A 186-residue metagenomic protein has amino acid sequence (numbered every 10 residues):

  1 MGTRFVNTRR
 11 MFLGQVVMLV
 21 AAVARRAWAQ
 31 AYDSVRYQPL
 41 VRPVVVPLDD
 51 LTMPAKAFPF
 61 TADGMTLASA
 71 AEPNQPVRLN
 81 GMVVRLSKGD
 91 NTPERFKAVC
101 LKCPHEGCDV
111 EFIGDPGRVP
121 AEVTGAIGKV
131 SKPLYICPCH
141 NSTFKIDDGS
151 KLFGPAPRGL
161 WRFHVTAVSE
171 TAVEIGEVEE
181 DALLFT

Functional and structural regions predicted by a protein language model:
M1-V20: N-terminal secretory signal peptides and thylakoid transit peptides that target proteins across membranes
M18, D109, G114, T143-K145: Secreted/processed peptides and extracellular or luminal domains of membrane proteins
W28-G125, A167-T186: N-terminal pre-ligand scaffold of iron-sulfur
C103, C137-C139: Short cysteine clusters
D115-R118, E122-Y135, K145-G176: Polybasic, low-complexity binding patches
